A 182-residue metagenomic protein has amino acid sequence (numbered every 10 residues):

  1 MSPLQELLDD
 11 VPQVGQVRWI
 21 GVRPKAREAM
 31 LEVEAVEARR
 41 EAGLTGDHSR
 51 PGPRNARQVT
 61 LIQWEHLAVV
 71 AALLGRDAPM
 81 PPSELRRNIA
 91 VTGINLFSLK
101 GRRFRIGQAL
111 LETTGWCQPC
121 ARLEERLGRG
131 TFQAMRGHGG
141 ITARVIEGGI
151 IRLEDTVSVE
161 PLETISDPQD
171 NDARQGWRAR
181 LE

Functional and structural regions predicted by a protein language model:
M1-E182: Metal-cofactor-dependent catalytic cores
